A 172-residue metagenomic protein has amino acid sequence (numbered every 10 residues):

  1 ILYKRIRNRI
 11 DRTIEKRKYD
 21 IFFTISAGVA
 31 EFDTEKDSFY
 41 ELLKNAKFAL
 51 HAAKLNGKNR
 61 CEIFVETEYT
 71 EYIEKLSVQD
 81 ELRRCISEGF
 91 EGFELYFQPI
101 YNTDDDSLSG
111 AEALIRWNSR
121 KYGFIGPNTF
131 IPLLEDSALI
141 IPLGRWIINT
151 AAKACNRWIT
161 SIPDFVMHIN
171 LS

Functional and structural regions predicted by a protein language model:
R5, R9, E15, D20 (+7 more regions): Cyclic nucleotide signaling catalytic output domains
N8, R60, E88-Y96, D164: PAS/PAS-like sensory domains
I14-K18, N56-G57, S87-F90, N102 (+2 more regions): Nucleotide second-messenger and two-component phosphorelay signaling modules
Y19, A138-L139: Catalytic-site/binding-pocket detector for metal-dependent nucleotidyl cyclases and the c-di-GMP signaling machinery
I21-S26, F93, A111, F165-M167: PAS and PAS-like sensory/regulatory domains
Y40-E41, N59, S109-E112, L143: Short beta-strand edge/capping elements of PAS-family sensory modules
E74-L133, N170: Active-site core of bacterial EAL-family cyclic-dinucleotide phosphodiesterase domains
G89, W146-L171: Helix C-cap/alpha-to-beta connector motif
